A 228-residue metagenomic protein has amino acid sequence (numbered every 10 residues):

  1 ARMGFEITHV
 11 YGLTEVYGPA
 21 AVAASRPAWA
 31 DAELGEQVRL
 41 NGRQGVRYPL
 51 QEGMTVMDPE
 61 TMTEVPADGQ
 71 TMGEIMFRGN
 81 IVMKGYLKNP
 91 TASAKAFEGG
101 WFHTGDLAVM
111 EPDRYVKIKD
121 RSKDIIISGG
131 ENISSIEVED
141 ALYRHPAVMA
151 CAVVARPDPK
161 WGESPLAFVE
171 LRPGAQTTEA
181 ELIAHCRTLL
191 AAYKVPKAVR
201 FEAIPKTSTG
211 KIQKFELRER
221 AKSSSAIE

Functional and structural regions predicted by a protein language model:
A1-V10, T14-Y115, S122-I125, V138-E139: Conserved AMP-binding/adenylate-forming
T8, V199-E202: General small-molecule cofactor/ligand-binding pocket signal
A20, K197-A198, F215: Extracytoplasmic/periplasmic beta-strand context in beta-sandwich domains, especially the cupredoxin/COX2 CuA-binding
E74, A150, K197-A198: Residues at the N-termini of beta-strands
G79, K84-G85, L107-K194, P205 (+1 more regions): AMP-binding/adenylate-forming catalytic core of the ANL superfamily
R220-E228: Acidic/polar alpha-helix N-cap and adjacent early helical turns within long charge-rich amphipathic helices/linkers
